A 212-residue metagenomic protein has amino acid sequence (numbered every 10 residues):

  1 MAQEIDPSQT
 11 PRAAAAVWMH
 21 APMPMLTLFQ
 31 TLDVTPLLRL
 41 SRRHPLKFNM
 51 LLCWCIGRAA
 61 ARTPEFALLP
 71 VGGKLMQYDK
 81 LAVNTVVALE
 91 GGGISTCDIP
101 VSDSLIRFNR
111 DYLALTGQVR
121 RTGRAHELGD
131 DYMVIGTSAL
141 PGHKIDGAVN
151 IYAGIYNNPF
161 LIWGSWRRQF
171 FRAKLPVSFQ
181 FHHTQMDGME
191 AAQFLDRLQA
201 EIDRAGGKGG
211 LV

Functional and structural regions predicted by a protein language model:
M1-A21, A82-A88: Short amphipathic alpha-helices and their capping loops
A2-Q3, A21-M23, L81, I94 (+2 more regions): Conserved GHKL (Bergerat-fold) ATPase module
M19-L51, E65-L81, V134-T137, N157-P159 (+1 more regions): Gly/Ser/Thr-rich phosphate-binding loops and adjoining beta-strand/alpha-helix segments that form adenosine-phosphate
L38-R62, L175-F194: Acyl activation and transfer enzymes in specialized metabolism, enriched for ANL adenylate-forming modules
I56, N109-T116, F194-I202: Short amphipathic C-terminal alpha-helix that caps PH/PH-like domains
L89-I145: Helical lid/core segments from catalytic subdomains that handle acyl or acyl-like groups
D146-Q180, T184-M186, A191-L198: Intrinsically disordered, low-complexity linker/assembly segments
E201-V212: Flexible helix-coil linker/hinge segments at domain or subdomain boundaries
